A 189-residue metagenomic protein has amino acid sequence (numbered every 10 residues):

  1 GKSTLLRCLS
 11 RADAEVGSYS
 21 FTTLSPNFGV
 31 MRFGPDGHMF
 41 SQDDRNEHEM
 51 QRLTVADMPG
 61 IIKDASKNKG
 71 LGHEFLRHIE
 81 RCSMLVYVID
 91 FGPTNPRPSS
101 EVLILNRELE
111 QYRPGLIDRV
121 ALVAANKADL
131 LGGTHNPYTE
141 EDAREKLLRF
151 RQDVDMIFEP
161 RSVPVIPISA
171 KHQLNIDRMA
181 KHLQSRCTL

Functional and structural regions predicted by a protein language model:
S3, T22-P26, N68: Phosphate-binding active sites in nucleotide-utilizing proteins
S3-E15: A conserved segment at the C-terminal end of the G1
C8-L9, N27, M58-P59: Fold-independent oxyanion-binding glycine-rich loops and adjacent beta-strand/coil segments at enzyme active sites
A12-R32: Short beta-strand-centered segment that lines the nucleotide-binding/catalytic pocket of NTP-utilizing
D13-E15, P59-N68, G92-P98, H135-N136: Flexible beta-alpha connector loops of hexameric P-loop NTPases
T22, I62-K63, L131: Nucleotide phosphate-binding site architecture
M31-Q51, G72-C187: Conserved C-terminal guanine-recognition region of P-loop GTPase G domains, centered on the G4
T54-A56: Activation loop entry of protein kinases
